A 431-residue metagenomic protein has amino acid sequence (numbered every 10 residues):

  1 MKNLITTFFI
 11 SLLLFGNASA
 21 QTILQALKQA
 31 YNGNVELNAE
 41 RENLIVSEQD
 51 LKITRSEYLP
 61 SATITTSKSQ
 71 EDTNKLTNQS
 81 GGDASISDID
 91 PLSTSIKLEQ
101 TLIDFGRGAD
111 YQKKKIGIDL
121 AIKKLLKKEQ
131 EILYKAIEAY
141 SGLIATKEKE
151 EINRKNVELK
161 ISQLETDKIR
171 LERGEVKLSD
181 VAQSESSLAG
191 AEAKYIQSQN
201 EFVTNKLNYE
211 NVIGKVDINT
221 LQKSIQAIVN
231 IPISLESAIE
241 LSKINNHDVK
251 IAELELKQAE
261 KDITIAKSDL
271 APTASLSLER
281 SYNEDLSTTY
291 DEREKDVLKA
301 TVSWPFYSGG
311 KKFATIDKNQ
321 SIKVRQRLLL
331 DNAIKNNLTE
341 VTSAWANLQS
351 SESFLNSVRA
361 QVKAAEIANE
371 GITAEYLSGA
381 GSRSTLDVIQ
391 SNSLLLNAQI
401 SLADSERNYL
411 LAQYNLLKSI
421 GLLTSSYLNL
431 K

Functional and structural regions predicted by a protein language model:
K2, Q25, E131-K243, E255 (+3 more regions): Periplasmic alpha-helical coiled-coil/stalk elements that build and connect Gram-negative outer-membrane
T7-L14: Bacterial N-terminal signal peptides
L14, L411-K431: Gram-negative outer-membrane assembly/targeting C-terminal domains
S19-S67, T73, D217-K257, P305-F306 (+4 more regions): Bacterial Sec-pathway N-terminal export signals of envelope proteins
N38, S61-A84, D88, Q100-K127 (+4 more regions): Small/polar (Gly/Ser/Thr/Ala-rich) solvent-exposed segments that form structured loops/beta-strands/short helices used
A39-T54, K128, I132-I152, S162 (+5 more regions): Amphipathic alpha-helical coiled-coil segments
L92-L98, A238, D296-V302: Hydrophobic, lipid-facing positions within transmembrane beta-strands of outer-membrane proteins
K115, L178-S187, D317, T385-S393: Short, charged, amphipathic alpha-helical segments
